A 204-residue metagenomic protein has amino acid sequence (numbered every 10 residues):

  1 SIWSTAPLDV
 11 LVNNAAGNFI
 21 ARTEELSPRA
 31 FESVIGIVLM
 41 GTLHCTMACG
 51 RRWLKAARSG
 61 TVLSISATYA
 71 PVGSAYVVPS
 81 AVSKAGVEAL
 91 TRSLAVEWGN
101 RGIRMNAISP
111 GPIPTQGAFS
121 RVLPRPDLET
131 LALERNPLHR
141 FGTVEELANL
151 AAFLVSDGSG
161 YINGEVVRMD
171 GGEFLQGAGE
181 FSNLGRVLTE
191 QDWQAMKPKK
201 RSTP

Functional and structural regions predicted by a protein language model:
P7, G99, R104, I162-G164: Short, small/polar-rich loop/turn modules that mediate ligand/substrate recognition or access, typified
R22-T23, S27-I35, A132: Substrate-binding pocket helix/loop in short-chain dehydrogenase/reductase
L26, V72-A81, S93, A118-R121 (+1 more regions): Active-site loop-to-helix junction immediately N-terminal to the catalytic Tyr of the SDR YXXXK motif in Rossmann-fold
T46, S83, T91: Active-site helix of classical SDR
R51, V96-N100, G160: Alpha-helical segment proximal to the catalytic Tyr-Lys
N100, P110-R135, Q176-T203: A glycine/serine/threonine-rich, flexible loop-to-helix segment that serves as the NAD(P) cofactor-binding "lid"
G160-F174: Short-chain dehydrogenase/reductase
